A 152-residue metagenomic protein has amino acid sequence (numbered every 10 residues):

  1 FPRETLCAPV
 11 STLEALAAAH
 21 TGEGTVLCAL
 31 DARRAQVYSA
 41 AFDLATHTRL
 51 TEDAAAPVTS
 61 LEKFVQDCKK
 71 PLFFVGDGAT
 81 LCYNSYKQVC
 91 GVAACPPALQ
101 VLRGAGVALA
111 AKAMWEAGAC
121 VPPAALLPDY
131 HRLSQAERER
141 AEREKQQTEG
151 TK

Functional and structural regions predicted by a protein language model:
F1: Two-metal-ion acidic nuclease core segments, chiefly of the RNase H-like superfamily
T5-L102, Y130, Q135: Surface "functional belts" at beta-alpha junctions
P97-K152: Acyltransferase
